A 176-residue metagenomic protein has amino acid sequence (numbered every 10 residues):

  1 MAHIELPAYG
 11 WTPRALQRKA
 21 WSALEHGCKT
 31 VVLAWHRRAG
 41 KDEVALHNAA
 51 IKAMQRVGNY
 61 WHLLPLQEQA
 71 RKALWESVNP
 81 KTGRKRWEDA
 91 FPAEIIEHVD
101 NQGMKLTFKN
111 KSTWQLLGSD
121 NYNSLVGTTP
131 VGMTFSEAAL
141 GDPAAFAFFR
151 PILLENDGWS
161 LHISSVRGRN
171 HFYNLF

Functional and structural regions predicted by a protein language model:
M1-F176: Phosphate/NTP-binding elements of NTP-utilizing enzymes
